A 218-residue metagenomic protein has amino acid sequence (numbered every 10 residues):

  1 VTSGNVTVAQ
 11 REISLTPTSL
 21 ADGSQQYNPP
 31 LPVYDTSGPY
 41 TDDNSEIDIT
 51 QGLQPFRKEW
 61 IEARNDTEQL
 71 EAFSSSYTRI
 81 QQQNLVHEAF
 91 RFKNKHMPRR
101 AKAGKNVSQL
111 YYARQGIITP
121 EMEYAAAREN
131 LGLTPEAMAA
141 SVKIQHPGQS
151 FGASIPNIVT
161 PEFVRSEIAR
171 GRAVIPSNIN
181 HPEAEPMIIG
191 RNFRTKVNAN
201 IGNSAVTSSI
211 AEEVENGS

Functional and structural regions predicted by a protein language model:
V1-S75, Y112, T119-S218: Alpha/beta enzyme core
E68, A72-E121, T195: Structured, charged N-terminal subsegments at the starts of enzyme catalytic cores and at intra-chain domain/subunit
